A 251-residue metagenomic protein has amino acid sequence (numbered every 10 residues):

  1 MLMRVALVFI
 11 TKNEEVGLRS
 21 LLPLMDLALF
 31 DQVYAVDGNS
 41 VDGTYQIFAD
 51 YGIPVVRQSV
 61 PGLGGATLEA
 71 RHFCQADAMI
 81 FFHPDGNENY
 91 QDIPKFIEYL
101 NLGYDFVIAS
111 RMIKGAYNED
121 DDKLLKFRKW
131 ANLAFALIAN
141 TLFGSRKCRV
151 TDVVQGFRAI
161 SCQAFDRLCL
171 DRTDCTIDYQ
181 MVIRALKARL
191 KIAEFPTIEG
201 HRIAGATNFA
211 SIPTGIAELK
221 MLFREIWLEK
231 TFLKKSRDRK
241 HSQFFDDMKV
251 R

Functional and structural regions predicted by a protein language model:
M1-L2, V16, E119, R146-C148 (+1 more regions): Hydrophobic helical membrane-anchoring modules
N13-L27: Short, well-formed alpha-helical segments that are part of the catalytic scaffolds of diverse glycosyltransferases
E14-G17, S40, L63, N89: Donor nucleotide-sugar binding loop of glycosyltransferases
D37-Y45: A conserved acidic beta->alpha catalytic loop
G38, F82-P84: Active-site acidic Asp-centered loop
Q58, A76, P84-N87: Short acidic donor-binding/metal-coordinating loop in glycosyltransferase active sites
S59-P61, G65-F73, Q91-C175, R202-F209 (+1 more regions): Acceptor/aglycone-binding surface of glycosyltransferases and processive sugar-polymer synthases
M79: Short aromatic/hydrophobic "clamp" motif used to bind/position activated sugar donors
